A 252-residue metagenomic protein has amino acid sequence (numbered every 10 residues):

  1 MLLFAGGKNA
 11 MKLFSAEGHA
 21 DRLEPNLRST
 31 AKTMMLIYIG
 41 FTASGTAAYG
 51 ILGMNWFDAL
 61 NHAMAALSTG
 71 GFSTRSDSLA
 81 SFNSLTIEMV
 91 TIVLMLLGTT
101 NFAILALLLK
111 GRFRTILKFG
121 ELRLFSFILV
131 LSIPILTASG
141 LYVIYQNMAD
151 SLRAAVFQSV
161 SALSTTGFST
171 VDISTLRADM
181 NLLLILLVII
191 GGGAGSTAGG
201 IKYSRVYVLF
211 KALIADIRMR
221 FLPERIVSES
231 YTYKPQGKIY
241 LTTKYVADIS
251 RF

Functional and structural regions predicted by a protein language model:
M1-F252: Membrane-proximal intracellular helices of multi-pass ion channels
